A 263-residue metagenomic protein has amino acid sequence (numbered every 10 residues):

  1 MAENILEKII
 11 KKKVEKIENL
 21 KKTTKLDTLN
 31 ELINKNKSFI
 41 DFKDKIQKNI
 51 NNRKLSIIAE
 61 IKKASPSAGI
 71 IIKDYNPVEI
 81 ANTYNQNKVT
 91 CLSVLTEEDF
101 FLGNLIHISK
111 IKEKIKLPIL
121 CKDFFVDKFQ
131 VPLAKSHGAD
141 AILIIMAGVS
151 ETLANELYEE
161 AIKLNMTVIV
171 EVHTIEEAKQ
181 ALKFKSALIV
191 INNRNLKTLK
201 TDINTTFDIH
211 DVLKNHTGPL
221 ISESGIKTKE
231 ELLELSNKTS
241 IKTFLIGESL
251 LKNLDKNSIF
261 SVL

Functional and structural regions predicted by a protein language model:
M1-K62, S67: N-terminal amphipathic alpha-helix/helix-capping segment at the start of soluble metabolic enzymes
I9, A59, Y84, L92 (+6 more regions): Conserved, mostly hydrophobic/aromatic
K12, E60-A64, E97, F124 (+5 more regions): Active-site beta-loop-alpha junctions enriched in small/polar residues
K13, I203-L213, L250-L263: C-terminal helical cap(s) of enzyme catalytic domains, especially alpha/beta-barrels
I57-I61, L92-V94, I119-K122, I142-I144 (+4 more regions): Hydrophobic faces of well-ordered beta-strands that scaffold small-molecule active sites in alpha/beta enzyme cores
S67-I169, E177-Q180, T206-I209: N-terminal active-site wall of soluble small-molecule enzyme domains
V126-G138, H173-K185, H216-I246, S258-V262: Catalytic cores of alpha/beta
L133-L153, V190-L199, T239-F260: Glycine-rich phosphate-binding active-site loops on the catalytic face of alpha/beta enzymes
